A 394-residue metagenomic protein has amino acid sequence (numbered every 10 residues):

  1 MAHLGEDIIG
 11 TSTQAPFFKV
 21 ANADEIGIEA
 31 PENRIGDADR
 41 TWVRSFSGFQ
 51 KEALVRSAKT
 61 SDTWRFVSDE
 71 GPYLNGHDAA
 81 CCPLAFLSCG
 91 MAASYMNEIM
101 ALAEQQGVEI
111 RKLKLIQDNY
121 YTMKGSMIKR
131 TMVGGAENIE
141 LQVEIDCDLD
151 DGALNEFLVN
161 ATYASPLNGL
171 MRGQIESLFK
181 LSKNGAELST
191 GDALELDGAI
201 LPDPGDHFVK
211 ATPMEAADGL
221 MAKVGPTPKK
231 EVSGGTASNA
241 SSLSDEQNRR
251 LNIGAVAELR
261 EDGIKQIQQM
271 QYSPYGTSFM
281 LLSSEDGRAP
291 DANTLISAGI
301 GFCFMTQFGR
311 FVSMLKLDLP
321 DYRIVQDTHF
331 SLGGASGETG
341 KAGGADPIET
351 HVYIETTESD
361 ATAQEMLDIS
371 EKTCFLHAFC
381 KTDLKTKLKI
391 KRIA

Functional and structural regions predicted by a protein language model:
M1-S88, M100-A298, F308-A394: Extended beta-strand/beta-hairpin segments
M91: Short, glycine- and charge-enriched coil/turn segments that flank and shape catalytic ligand pockets
S94-Y95, C303-F304: Alpha-helical metal-binding/catalytic segments enriched in His/Glu/Asp
